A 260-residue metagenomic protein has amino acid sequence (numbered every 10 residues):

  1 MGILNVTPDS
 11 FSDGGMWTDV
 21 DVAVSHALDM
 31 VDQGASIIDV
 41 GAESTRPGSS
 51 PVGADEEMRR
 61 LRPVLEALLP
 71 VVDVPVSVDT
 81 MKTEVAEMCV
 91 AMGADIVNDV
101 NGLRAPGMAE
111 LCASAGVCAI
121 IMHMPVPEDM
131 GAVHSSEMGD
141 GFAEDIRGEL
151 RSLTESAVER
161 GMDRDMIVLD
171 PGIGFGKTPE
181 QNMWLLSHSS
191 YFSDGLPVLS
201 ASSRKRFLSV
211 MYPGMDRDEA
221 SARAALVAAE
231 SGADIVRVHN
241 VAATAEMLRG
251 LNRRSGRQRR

Functional and structural regions predicted by a protein language model:
M1-I3, S36-D39, P75-S77, D95-I96 (+4 more regions): Structural preference for beta-strand elements that scaffold enzyme active sites
N5-D9: Short polar catalytic/cofactor-binding loops
F11-D21, S25-H26, T45-P63, A67-L68 (+6 more regions): Active-site-adjacent loop and "lid" segments of alpha/beta metabolic enzymes
S12-D13, V31-D32, D39-V40, V100 (+1 more regions): Short glycine/serine/threonine-biased micro-segments
S25-Q33: Alpha-helical scaffold segments that flank or form the walls of functional sites
V85, I167, P171-I173, N182: The catalytic core of metal-dependent phosphodiesterases that act on cyclic dinucleotides
V158-V168: Short, structured loop/turn "capping" segments at alpha-beta junctions
